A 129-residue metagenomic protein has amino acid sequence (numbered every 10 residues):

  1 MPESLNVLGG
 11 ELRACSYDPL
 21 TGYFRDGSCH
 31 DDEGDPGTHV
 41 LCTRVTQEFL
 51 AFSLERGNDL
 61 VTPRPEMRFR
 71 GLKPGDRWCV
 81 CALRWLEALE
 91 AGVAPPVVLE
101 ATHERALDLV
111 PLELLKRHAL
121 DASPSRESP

Functional and structural regions predicted by a protein language model:
M1-E48, D121: Extended boundary segments
R44-D59: Short, basic/aromatic beta-hairpin or loop at an interaction surface
V61-R68: Short alpha-helix capping/helix-loop boundary micro-motifs
W85-D108: Short, compositionally biased
H103-P129: Glycine- and charge-enriched low-complexity intrinsically disordered segments
